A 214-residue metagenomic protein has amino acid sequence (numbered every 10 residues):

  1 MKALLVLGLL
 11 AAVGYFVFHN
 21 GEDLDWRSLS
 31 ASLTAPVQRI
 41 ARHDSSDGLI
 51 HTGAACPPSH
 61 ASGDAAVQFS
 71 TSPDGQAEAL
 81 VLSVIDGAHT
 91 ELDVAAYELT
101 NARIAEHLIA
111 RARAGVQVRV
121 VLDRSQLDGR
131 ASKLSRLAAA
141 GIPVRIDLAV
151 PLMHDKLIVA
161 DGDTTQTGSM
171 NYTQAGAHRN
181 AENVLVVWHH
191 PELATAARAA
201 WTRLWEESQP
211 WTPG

Functional and structural regions predicted by a protein language model:
K2-T71, G75, A79, T202-G214: Short, small/polar-rich loop/turn modules that mediate ligand/substrate recognition or access, typified
S70, V121, R145-D147: General small-molecule cofactor/ligand-binding pocket signal
V81-P143: Primarily the HKD phosphodiesterase
I85, Y97, L157, A197 (+1 more regions): Short, structured motif recognition centered on aromatic/hydrophobic residues
E98-A102, R124-D128, V150-M153, T164-T165 (+2 more regions): Solvent-exposed loop/turn segments at secondary-structure junctions within structured extracellular/periplasmic domains
A139, L152-M153, A160, R179-N180: Short, solvent-exposed loop/turn segments at the edges of secondary structure
K156-V159, L185: Short beta-strand scaffold segments in enzyme catalytic cores
T165-G214: Signature of lipid phosphatidyltransferase scaffolds
